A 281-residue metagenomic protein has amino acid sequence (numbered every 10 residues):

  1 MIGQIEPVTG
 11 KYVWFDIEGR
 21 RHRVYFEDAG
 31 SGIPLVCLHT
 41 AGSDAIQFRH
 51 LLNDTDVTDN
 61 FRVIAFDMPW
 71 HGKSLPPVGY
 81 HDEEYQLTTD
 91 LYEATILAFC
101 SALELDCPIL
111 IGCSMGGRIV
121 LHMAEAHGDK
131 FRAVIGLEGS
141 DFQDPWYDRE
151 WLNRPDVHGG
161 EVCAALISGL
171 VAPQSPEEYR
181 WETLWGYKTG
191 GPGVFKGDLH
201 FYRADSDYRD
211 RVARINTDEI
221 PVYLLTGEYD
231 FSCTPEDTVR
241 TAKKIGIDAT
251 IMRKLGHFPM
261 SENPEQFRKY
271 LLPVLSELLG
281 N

Functional and structural regions predicted by a protein language model:
M1-V36, T58-F61, L105-D106, I247 (+1 more regions): Alpha/beta-hydrolase fold catalytic core
E18, H22-V78: Conserved HGGG/HGGXW glycine-rich cap/lid loop of the alpha/beta-hydrolase fold
G19, I64-I111, K269: Active-site loop/oxyanion-hole signature of alpha/beta-hydrolase fold enzymes
L38-T40, S114, G227: Glycine-rich His-Gly loop
D54, T217-L255, S261, Q266-K269: Conserved loop-alpha-helix segment in the C-terminal half of the alpha/beta-hydrolase fold that carries the catalytic
G112, G116, V120: Gly/Ala-rich beta-loop-alpha elbow adjacent to hydrolase catalytic centers
L121-A126, K130-V162: Flexible "cap/lid" loop of the alpha/beta hydrolase fold
P145-W146, G159-D218: Conserved alpha/beta-hydrolase catalytic His-Asp/Glu region
